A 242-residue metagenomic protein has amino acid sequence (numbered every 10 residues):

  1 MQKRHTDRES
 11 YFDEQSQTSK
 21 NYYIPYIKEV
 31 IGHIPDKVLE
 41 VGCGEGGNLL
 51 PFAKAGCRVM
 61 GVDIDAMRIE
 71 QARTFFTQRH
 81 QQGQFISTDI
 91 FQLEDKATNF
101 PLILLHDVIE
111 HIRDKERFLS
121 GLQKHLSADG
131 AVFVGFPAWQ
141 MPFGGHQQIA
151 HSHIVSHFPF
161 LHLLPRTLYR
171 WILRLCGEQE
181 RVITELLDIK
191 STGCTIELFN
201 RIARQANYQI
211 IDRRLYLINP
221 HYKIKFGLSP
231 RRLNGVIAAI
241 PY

Functional and structural regions predicted by a protein language model:
M1-T98, L102, T192, I218-P220 (+1 more regions): Conserved N-terminal segment of class I S-adenosyl-L-methionine
L50-A53, L119-Q123: A structural alpha-helix within SAM-dependent methyltransferase catalytic domains
G56, Q82, D129, N207-I210: A generic structural signal for alpha->beta connector loops
A66, I112-R113: A structural helix-start
Q92, E110, M141: Active-site micro-motifs of SAM-dependent methyltransferase domains
L102-V108: A short beta-strand submotif of the Rossmann-like class I SAM-dependent methyltransferase core that lines
R113-G121, A131-Y242: S-adenosyl-L-methionine-dependent methyltransferase catalytic module, highlighting the catalytic core
